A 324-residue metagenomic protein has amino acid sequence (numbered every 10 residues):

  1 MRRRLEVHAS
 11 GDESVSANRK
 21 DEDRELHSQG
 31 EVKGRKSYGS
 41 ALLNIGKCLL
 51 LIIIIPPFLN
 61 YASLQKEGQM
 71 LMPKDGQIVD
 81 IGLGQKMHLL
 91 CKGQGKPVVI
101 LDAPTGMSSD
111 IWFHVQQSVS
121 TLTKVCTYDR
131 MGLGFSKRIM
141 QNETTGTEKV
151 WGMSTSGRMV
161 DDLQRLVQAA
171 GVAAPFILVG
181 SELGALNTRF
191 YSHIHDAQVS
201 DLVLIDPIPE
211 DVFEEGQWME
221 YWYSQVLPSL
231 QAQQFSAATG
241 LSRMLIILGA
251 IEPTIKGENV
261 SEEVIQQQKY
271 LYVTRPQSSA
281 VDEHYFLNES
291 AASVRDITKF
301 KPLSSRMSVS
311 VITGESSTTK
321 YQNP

Functional and structural regions predicted by a protein language model:
M1-Y38: Short, low-complexity, Lys/Arg-enriched N-terminal segments of secretory-pathway carbohydrate enzymes
L42-I78: An N-terminal hydrophobic leader/cap segment in hydrolases
I81-Q85, L90-I139: Conserved HGGG/HGGXW glycine-rich cap/lid loop of the alpha/beta-hydrolase fold
I100-P104, S181, D206: The conserved beta1-alpha1 loop
R130-V179: Active-site loop/oxyanion-hole signature of alpha/beta-hydrolase fold enzymes
K149, S156-V160, H195-P324: Flexible "cap/lid" subdomain of the alpha/beta-hydrolase fold that forms the substrate-access gate
V179-G184, T188: Gly/Ala-rich beta-loop-alpha elbow adjacent to hydrolase catalytic centers
